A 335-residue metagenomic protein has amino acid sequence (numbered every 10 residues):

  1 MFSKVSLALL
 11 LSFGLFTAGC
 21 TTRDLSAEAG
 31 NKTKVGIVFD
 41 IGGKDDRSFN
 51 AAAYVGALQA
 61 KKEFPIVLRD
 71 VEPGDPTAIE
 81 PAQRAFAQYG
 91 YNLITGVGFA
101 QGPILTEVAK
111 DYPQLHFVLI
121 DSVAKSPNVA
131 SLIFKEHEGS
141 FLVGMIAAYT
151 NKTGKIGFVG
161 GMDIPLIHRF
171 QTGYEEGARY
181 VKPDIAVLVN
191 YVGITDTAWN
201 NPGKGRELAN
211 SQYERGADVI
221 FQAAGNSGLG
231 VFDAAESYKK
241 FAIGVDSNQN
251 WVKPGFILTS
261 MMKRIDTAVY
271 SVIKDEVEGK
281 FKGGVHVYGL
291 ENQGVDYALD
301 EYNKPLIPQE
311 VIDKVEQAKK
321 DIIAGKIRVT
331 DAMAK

Functional and structural regions predicted by a protein language model:
M1-L7: Bacterial N-terminal signal peptides that target proteins for export
F16-G19: C-terminal motif of bacterial Sec signal peptides marking the signal peptidase cleavage site
R23-K335: A residue-level marker of the well-folded mature domains of exported/periplasmic proteins
